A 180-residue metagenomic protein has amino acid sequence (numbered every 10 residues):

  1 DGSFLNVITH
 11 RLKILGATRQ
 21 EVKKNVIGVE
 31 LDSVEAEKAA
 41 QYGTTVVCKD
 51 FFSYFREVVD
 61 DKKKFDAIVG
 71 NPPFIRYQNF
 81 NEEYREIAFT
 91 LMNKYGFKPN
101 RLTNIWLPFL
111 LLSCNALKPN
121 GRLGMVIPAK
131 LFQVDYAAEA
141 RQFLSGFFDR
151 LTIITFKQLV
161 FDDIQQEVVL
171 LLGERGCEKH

Functional and structural regions predicted by a protein language model:
D1-K13, K23, L31-E37, G43 (+1 more regions): Signature of N6-adenine DNA methyltransferases within the class I
A17, K24-I27: Short beta-strand element of Class I
